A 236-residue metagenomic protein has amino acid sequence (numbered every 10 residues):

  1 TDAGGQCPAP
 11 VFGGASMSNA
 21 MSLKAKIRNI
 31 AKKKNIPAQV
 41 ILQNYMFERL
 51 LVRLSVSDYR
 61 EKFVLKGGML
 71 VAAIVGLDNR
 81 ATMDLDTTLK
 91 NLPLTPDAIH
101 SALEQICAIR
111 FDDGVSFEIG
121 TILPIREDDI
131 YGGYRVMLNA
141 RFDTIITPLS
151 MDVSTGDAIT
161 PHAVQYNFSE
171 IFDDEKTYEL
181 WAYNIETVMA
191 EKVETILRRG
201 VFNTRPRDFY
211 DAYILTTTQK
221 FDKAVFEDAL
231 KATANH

Functional and structural regions predicted by a protein language model:
P10-H236: Compositionally biased terminal segments of proteins
